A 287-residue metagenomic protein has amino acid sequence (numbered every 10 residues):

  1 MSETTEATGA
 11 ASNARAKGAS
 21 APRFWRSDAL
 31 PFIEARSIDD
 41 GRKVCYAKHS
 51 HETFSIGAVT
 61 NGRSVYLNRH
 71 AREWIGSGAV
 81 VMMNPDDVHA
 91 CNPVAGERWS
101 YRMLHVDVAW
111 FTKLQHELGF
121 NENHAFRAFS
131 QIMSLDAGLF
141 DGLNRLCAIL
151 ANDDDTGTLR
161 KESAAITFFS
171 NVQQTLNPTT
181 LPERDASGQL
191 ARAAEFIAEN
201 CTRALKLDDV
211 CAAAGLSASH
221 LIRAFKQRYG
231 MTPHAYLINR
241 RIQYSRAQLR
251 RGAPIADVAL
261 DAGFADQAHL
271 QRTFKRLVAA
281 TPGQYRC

Functional and structural regions predicted by a protein language model:
M1-L30: N-terminal low-complexity or simple alpha-helical regulatory segments that function as activation/interaction modules
A21-H124, D154: N-terminal regulatory/effector-sensing and dimerization cores that precede helix-turn-helix DNA-binding domains
N123-F140, C147-A214, Q227-N239: Short, Lys/Arg-enriched, Trp-marked, Pro/Gly-tolerant hinge/linker segments that flank
A198, R203-I242, R250, A259-C287: Basic/polar phosphate-binding segments, predominantly the helix-turn-helix DNA-binding elements of transcriptional
A256: Conserved ASCE/P-loop NTPase catalytic core
